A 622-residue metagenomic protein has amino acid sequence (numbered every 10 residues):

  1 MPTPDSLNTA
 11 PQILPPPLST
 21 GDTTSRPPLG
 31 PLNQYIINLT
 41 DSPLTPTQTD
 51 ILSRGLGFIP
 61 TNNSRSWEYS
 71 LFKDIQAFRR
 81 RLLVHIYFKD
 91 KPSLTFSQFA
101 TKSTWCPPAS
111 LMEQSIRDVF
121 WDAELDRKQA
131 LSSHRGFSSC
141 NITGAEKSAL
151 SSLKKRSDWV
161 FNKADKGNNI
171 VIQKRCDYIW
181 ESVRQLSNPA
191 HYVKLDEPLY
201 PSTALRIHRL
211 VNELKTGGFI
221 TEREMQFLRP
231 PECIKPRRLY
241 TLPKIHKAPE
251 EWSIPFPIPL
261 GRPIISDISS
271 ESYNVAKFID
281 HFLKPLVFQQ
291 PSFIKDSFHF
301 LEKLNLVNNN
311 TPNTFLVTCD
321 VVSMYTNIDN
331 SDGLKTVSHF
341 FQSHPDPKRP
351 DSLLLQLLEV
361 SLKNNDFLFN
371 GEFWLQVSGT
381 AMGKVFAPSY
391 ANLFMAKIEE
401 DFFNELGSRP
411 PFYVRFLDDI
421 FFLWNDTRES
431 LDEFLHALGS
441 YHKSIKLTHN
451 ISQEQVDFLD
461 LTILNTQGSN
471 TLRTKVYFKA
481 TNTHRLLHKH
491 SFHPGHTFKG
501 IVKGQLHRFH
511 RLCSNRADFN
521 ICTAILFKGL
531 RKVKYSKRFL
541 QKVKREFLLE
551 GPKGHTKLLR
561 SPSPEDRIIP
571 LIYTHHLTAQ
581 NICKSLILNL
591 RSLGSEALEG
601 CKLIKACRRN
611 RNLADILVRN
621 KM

Functional and structural regions predicted by a protein language model:
M1-M622: Charged structural interfaces that engage phosphate-rich ligands and support phosphoryl-transfer chemistry
